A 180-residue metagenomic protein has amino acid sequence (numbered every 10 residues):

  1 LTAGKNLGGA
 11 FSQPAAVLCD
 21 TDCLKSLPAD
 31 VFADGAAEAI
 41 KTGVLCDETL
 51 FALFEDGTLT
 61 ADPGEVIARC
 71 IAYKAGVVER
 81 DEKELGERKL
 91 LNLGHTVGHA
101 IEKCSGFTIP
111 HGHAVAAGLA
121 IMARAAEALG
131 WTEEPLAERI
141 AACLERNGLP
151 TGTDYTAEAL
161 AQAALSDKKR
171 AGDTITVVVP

Functional and structural regions predicted by a protein language model:
L1-D56: A glycine/threonine-rich phosphate-anchoring loop and its flanking beta-alpha core in nucleotide/phosphate-binding
A10-F11, H113, A171: A short, structural micro-pattern
L24, T42-G43, F107, L129 (+1 more regions): Histidine kinase transmitter module recognition
V31, A37-I40, W131-P180: C-terminal charged capping/lid subdomain of soluble metabolic enzymes
V44, E48, V78, G152 (+1 more regions): Residue-level signal for secondary-structure boundary elements
A52-A159: Active-site segments that bind and position negatively charged phosphate/pyrophosphate groups
